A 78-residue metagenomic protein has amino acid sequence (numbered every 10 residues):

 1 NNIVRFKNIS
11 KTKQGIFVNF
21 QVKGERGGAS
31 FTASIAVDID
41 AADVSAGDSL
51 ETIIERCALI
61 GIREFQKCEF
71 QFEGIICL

Functional and structural regions predicted by a protein language model:
N1-E25: Short, charged/polar N-terminal "headpieces" of proteins
N1-F6, A29-L78: Acidic, low-complexity intrinsically disordered segments
